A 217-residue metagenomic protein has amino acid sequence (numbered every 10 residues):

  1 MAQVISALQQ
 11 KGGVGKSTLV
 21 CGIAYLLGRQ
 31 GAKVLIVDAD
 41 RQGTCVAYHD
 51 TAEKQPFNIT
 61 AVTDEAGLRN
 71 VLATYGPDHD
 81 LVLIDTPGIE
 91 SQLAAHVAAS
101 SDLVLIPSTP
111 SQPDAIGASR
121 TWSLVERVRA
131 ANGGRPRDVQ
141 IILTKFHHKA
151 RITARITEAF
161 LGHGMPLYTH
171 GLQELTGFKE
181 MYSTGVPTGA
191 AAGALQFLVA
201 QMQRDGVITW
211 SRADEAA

Functional and structural regions predicted by a protein language model:
V4-Q10, V14, G22-A95, Q173 (+2 more regions): P-loop/Walker-type NTP enzyme "switch/lid" segment
L19: Hydrophobic positions on the alpha1 helix immediately C-terminal to the Walker A/P-loop
K33-V34, V82, R137-V139, L167: Hydrophobic anchor at the start of a short beta-strand that flanks the dinucleotide cofactor-binding loop
I36, I84, I106, I141-L143: Structural beta-sheet core signal
L93-Q112: Inter-motif core of Ras-like GTPase G domains
A118-G134, T144: Conserved C-terminal guanine-recognition region of P-loop GTPase G domains, centered on the G4
K145-A150, T157-V186: Beta-strand-loop-alpha "switch" segments that mediate conformational coupling across diverse proteins
T184-A217: NTP-binding/hydrolysis catalytic cores, primarily Walker-type P-loop NTPases
